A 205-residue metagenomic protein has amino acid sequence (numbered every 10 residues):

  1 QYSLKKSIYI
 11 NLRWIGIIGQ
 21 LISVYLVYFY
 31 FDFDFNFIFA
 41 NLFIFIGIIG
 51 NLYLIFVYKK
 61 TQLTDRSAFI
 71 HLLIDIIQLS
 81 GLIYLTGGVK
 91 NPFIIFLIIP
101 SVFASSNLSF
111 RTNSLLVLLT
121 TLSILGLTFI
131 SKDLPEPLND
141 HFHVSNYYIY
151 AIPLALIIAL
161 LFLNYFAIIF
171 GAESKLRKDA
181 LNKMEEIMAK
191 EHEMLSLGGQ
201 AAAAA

Functional and structural regions predicted by a protein language model:
Q1-L4: Short, Lys/Arg-rich, polar N-terminal cytosolic tail immediately upstream of the first transmembrane signal-anchor
I8-G16, N113-S114: Select subsegments of transmembrane alpha-helices in polytopic membrane proteins, especially boundary-proximal
I15-G88, L97-P100, T120: Hydrophobic transmembrane alpha-helices and their membrane-interface boundaries in multi-pass, membrane-anchored
G19-L26, H71-P92, F110-Y147: Hydrophobic transmembrane alpha-helices
F31-F35, T61-Q62, K90, S131-N139 (+1 more regions): Membrane-interfacial segments
Y53, A151-I187: Juxtamembrane or sensor-core-proximal signal-transducing alpha helices that couple sensory domains to cytosolic
K59-R66, S105-V117: Membrane-helix interface "capping/anchor" motifs
R177-A204: Conserved HAMP-HisKA connector
